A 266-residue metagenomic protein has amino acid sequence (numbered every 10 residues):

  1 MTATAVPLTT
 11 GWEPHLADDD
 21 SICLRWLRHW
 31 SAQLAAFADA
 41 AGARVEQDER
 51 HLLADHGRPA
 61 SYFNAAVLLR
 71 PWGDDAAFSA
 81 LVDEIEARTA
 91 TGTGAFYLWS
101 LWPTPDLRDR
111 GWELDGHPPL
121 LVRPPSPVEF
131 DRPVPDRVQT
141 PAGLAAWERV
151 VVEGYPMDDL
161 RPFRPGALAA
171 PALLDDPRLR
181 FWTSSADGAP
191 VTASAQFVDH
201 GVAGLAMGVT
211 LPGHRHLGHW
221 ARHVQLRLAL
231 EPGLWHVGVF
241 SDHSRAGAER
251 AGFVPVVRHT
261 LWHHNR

Functional and structural regions predicted by a protein language model:
M1-T91, R161-P162, A172-D176: N-terminal charged segments
D20-L34, G201, V224-L226, S244-G247: Ligand-binding pocket scaffold of soluble enzyme catalytic domains
R44-D48, W102, D106-R110, R178-T192: Conserved beta-hairpin
H56, R123-P124, S184-D187: Active-site beta-strand termini and strand-to-loop segments that position acidic
V67-D74, G208-H216: A short, internal acetyl-CoA/4′-phosphopantetheine-binding micro-motif in the GNAT/acyltransferase core
L69-L144, V224, H236-A246, A251-N265: Acyl-donor-binding surface of acyltransferase catalytic domains
P141-G154: A short, well-structured alpha-helix characteristic of acyl/acetyltransferase catalytic modules
D159-P212, V257: A conserved beta-strand-loop-helix scaffold within acyl/acetyltransferase catalytic domains
